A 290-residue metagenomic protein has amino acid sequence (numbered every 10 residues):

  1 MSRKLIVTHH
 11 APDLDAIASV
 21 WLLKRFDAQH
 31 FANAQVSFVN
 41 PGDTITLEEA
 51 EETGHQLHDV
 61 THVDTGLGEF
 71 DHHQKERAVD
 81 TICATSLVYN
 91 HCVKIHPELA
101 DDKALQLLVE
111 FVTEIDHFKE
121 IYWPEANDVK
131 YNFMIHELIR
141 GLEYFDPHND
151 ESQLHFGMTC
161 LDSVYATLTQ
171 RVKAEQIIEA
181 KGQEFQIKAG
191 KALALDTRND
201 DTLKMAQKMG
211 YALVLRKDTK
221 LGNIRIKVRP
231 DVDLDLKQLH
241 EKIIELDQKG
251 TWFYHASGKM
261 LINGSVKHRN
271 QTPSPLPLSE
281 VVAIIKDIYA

Functional and structural regions predicted by a protein language model:
M1-T159, A166, A194-Y211, L215-A290: Replace "Mg2+/Mn2+-dependent" with "divalent metal-dependent
Q153, G157-E184: Catalytic core of tubulin tyrosine ligase-like
I178-A192, A290: Beta-strand-enriched accessory nucleic-acid recognition/scaffold domains that flank the catalytic cores of large
